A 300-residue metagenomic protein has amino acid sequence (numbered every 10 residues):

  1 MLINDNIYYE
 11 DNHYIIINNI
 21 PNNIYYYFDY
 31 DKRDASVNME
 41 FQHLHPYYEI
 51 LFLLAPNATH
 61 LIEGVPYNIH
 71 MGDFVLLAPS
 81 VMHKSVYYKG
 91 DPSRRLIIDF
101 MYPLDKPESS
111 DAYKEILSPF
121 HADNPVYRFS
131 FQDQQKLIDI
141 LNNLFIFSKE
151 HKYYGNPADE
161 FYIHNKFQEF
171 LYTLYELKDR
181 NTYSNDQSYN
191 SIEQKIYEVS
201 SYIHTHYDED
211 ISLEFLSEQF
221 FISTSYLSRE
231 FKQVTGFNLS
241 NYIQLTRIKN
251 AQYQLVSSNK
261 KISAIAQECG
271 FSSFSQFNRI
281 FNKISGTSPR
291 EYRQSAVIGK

Functional and structural regions predicted by a protein language model:
M1-F74, V81, K89, K114-E115 (+3 more regions): Generic protein-terminus/edge-of-domain signal
L54, I138-K152, S200, H204-Y207 (+1 more regions): Regular secondary-structure segments
G72, Y226-F231, Q276-F281: Short hydrophobic/aromatic patch on the recognition helix
S80-D105, S110: Ligand-binding loop in jelly-roll beta-barrel domains
A112-N142: Aromatic/histidine-rich interaction motifs
D123-Q135, H151-S201, T205, E209 (+2 more regions): Short, Lys/Arg-enriched, Trp-marked, Pro/Gly-tolerant hinge/linker segments that flank
S201, T205, D210-S217, I222 (+2 more regions): Terminal helix-turn-helix DNA-binding modules in bacterial transcription factors
